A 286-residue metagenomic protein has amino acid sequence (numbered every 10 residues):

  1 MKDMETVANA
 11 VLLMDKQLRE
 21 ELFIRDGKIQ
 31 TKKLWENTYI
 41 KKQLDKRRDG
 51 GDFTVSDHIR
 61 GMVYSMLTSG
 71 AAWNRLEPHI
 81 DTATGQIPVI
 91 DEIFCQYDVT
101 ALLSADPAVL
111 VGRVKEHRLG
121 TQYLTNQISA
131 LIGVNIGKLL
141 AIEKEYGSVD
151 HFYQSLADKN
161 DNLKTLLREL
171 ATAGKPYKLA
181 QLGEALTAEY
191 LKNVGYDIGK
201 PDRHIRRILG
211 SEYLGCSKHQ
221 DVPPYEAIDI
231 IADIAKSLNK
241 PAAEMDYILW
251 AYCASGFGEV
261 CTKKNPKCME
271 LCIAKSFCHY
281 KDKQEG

Functional and structural regions predicted by a protein language model:
M1-S129, K138: N-terminal polyanion-binding entry modules of DNA glycosylases/AP lyases and select other DNA-binding proteins
M1-S56, S129-I136, S148-G286: C-terminal accessory module of base-excision DNA glycosylases/AP lyases that mediates lesion recognition and DNA
A141-K144: Intrinsically disordered, low-complexity, Ser/Thr/Glu/Asp/Lys/Arg-enriched terminal regions and linkers of eukaryotic
